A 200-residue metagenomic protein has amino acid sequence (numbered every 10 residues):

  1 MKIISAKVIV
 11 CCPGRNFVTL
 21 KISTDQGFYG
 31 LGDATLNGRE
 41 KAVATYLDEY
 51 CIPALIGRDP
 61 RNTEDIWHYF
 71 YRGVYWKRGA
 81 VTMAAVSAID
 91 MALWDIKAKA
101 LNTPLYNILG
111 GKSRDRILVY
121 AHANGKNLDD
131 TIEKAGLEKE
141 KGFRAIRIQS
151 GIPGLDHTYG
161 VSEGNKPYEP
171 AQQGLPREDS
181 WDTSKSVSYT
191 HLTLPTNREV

Functional and structural regions predicted by a protein language model:
M1-L31, T35-L36: Structured beta-strand/loop patches that form or line metal/cofactor-binding pockets in enzymes
D25-L101: Metal- or metallocofactor-binding catalytic centers and their adjacent structured scaffolds across diverse enzyme
D115-V119, G142-R144: Short, well-ordered coil/turn segments that N-cap beta-strands
I117-D130: Active-site mouth loops of central-metabolism enzymes
H122-N124, Q149-P153: Active-site beta-loop-alpha junctions enriched in small/polar residues
D129-A145: Alpha/beta enzyme core
T158-V187: Aromatic- and acidic-residue-enriched carbohydrate-binding clefts of CAZyme catalytic domains
T190-T196: Conserved small/polar residues in nucleotide/adenosyl-binding loops
